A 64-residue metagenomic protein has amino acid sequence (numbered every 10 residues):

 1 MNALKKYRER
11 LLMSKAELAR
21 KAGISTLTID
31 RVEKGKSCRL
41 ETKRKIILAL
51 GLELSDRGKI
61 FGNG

Functional and structural regions predicted by a protein language model:
N2-K21: Short basic helix-loop element that most often maps to the first helix and adjoining turn of HTH DNA-binding modules
A16, L27-D30, S55: Key DNA-contact positions within bacterial/archaeal DNA-binding proteins
G23-C38: Recognition helix of helix-turn-helix/homeodomain-like DNA-binding domains that insert into the DNA major groove
E41-G58: DNA major-groove recognition helix of helix-turn-helix/homeodomain DNA-binding modules
I60-G64: A short, Lys/Arg-enriched interface patch at domain edges and termini
